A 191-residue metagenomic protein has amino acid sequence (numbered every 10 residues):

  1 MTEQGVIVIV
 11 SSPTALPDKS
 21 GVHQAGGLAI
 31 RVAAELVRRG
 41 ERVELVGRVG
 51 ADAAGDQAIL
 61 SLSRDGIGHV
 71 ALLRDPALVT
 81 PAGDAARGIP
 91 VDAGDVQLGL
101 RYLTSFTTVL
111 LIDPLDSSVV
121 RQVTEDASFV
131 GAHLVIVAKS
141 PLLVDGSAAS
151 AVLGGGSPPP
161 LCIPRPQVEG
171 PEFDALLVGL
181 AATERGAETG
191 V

Functional and structural regions predicted by a protein language model:
M1-I7, L142-S147: Short amphipathic alpha-helices and their capping/turn segments at secondary-structure boundaries
E3, A15-Q24, P171-G179, T189: Anaerobic metallocofactor- and corrinoid-dependent redox/one-carbon enzyme cores, especially those from methanogenesis
Q4-G5, P13-H23, E35-T108: Conserved N-terminal subdomain of the carbohydrate kinase-like
Q24-R31, A53, Q57, G94 (+2 more regions): Conserved active-site and cofactor/substrate-binding residues in soluble primary-metabolism enzymes
G26-R38, T124: Histidine-anchored nucleotide/phosphate-binding helix
R38, A54, R165-V191: Conserved post-catalytic alpha-helical subdomain immediately downstream of the catalytic base and nucleotide-binding
V91, V96-Q97, R101-F173: Conserved beta-alpha-beta core of the PfkB/ribokinase-like small-molecule kinase fold
